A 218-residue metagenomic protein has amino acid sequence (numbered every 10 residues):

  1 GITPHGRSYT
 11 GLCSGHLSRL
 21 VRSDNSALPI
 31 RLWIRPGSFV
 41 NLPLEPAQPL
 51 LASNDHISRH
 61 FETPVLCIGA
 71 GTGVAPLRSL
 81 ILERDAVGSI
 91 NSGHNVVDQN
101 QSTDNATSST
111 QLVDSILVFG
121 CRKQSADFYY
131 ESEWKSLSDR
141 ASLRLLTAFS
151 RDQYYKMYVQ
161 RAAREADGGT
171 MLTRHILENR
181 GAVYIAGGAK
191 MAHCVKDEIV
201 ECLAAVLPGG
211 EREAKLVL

Functional and structural regions predicted by a protein language model:
G1-L44, P49-H56, L82-S89, G93 (+3 more regions): Reductase modules of NAD(P)H-dependent flavoproteins
S58-A86, M191: Active-site beta-strand/loop microenvironment that shapes enzyme catalytic pockets
